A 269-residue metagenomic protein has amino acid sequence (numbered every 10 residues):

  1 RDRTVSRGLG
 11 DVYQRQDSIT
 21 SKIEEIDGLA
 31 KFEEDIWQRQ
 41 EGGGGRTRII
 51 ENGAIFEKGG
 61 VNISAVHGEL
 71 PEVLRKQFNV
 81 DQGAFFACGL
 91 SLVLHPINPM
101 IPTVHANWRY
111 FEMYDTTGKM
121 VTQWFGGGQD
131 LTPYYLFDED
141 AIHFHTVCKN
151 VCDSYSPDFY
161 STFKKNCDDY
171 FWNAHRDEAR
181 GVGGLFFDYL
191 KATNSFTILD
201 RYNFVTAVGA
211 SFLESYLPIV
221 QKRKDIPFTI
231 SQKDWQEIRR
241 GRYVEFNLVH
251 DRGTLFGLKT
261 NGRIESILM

Functional and structural regions predicted by a protein language model:
D2-Y13: Single conserved hydrophobic/aromatic residue that forms the stacking wall/gate of nucleotide- or nucleobase-binding
Q14-E69, Y155-K165, E178-F196, N203: Active-site acidic/histidine clusters and adjacent loop/turn architecture that either coordinate catalytic ions
T47-W124: Internal mixed beta-strand/loop scaffold within catalytic domains of large alpha/beta enzymes
L74-K76, F196, L255-N261: Short conserved micro-motifs at the rims of enzyme active sites and ligand-binding pockets
P96, T103, T254-M269: Long, contiguous binding/interaction regions
Y114-T162: Compact, glycine/acidic-enriched structural inserts
M120-T132, W172-A192: Residues forming anionic-ligand binding surfaces in small-molecule and nucleic-acid pockets of primarily soluble enzymes
N194-L255: Extended, compositionally biased non-globular segments
